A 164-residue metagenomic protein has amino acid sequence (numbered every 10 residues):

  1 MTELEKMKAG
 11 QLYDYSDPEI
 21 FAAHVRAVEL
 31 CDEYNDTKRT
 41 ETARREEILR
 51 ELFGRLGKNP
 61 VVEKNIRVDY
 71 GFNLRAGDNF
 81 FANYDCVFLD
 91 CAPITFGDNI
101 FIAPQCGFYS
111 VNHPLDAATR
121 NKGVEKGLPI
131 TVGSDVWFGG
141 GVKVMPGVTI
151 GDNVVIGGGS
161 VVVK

Functional and structural regions predicted by a protein language model:
M1-N59: Terminal amphipathic alpha-helical/low-complexity segments used for targeting or macromolecular assembly
A9, P146, I156-G158: Short glycine-rich loop/turn motifs that provide flexible caps or phosphate-binding loops at active sites
L12, G141, G159: Gly/Ser/Thr-rich beta-alpha loop segments that engage phosphate groups in nucleotides
I66-A76, F81-I150: Flexible, glycine/small-residue-enriched loop-and-beta-strand segment within the central core of proteins
W137, V155, V161: Short-chain dehydrogenase/reductase
K164: Short helix N-cap motif at coil->helix boundaries in the Bergerat
